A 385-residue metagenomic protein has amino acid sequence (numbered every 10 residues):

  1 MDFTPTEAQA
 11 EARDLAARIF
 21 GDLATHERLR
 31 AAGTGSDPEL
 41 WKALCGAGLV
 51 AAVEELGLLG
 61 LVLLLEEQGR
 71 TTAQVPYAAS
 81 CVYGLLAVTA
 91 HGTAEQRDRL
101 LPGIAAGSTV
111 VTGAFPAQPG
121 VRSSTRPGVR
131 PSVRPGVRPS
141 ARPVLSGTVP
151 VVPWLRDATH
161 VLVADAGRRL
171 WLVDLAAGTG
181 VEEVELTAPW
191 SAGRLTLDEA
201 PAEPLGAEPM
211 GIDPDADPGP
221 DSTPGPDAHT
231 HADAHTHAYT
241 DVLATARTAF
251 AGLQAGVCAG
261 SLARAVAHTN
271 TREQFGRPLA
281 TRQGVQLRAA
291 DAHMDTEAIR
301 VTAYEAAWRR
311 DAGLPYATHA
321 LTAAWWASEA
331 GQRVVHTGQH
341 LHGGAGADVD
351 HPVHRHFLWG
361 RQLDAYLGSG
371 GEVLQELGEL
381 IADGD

Functional and structural regions predicted by a protein language model:
M1-G69, A216-A234, R247-D385: Alpha-helical interface subdomain recognition
R18, D22, A90, R99-G103: Amphipathic alpha-helical regulatory segments at dimerization interfaces that relay allosteric signals between sensory
R28, A90-Q96, R169, A259: Short helix-capping/linker segments at secondary-structure and domain boundaries
L29-T34, A78, A114-P116: A short, aromatic/hydrophobic, helix- or strand-capping loop or linear motif that either lines the entrance/gate
C45-D98, A106: Internal helix-loop-helix
P102-A263: FAD-binding core of flavoproteins
